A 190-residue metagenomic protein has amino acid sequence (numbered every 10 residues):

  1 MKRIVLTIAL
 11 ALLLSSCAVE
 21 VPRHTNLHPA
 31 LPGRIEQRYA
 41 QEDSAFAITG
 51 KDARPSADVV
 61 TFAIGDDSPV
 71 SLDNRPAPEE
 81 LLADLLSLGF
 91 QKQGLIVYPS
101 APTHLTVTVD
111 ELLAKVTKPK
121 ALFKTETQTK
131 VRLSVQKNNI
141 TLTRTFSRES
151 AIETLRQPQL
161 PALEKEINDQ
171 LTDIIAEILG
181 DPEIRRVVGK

Functional and structural regions predicted by a protein language model:
M1-C17: Sec-dependent bacterial lipoprotein signal peptides
C17-E80, E183-K190: A structural "domain/chain start" motif
A18-H28, K92-T143, I152-Q157: Surface-exposed short loop/turn segments
A40, T49-K51, G65, T108-D110 (+2 more regions): A structural detector for beta-sheet-dominated domains
T61-R75, I140-V187: Short secondary-structure boundary motifs at beta->alpha junctions and helix caps
S68-V97, V107: Mid-chain, structured segments of secreted extracytoplasmic proteins
S87-L95, A114, I175-I184: Sec-exported extracytoplasmic/periplasmic mature domains
